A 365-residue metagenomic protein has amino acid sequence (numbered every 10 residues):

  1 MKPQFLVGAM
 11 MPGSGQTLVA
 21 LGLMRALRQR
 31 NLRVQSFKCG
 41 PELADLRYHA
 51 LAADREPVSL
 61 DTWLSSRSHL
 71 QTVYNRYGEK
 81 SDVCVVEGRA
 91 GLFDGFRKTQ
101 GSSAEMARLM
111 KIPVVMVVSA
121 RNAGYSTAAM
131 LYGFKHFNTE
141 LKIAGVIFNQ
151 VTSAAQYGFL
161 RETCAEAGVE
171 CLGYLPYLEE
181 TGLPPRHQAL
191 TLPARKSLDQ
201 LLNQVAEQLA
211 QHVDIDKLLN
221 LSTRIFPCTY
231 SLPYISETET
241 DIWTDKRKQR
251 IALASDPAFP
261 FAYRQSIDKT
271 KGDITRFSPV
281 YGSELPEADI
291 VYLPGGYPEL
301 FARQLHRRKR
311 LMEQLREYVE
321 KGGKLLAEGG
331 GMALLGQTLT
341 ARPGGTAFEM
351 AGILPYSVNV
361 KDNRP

Functional and structural regions predicted by a protein language model:
K2-L18, M24-M110, V118-G145, A154-G158: ATP-dependent carboxylate-amine ligase catalytic core
Q4, L32-R33, K248-R250, M350: Residues that mark the start of a beta-strand
L6, V85-E87, V115, I147 (+3 more regions): Structural motif
K38-C39, E170-E179, D273-V280: Beta-strand->loop->alpha-helix junctions that form or flank phosphate-binding loops in nucleotide-handling enzymes
S119-A120, N149-T152, L209, A254-A258: Structural motif
Y125-D241: Internal gly/pro-rich beta-alpha loop/helix module that stabilizes soluble enzyme cofactors or their anionic handles
I242-R307, E313-Y318: Phosphate-binding active sites in nucleotide-utilizing proteins
P298-P365: Cysteine-nucleophile active-site neighborhood
